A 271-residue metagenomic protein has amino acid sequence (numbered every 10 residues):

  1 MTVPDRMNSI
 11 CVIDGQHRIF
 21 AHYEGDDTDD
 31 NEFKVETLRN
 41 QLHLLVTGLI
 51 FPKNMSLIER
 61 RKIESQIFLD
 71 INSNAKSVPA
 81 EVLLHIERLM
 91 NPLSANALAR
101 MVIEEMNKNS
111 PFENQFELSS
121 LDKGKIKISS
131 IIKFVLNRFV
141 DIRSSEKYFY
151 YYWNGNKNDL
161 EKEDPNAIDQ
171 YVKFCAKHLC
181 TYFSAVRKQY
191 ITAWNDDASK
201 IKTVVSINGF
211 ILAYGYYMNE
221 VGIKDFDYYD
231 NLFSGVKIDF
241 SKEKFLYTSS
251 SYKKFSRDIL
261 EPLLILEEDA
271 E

Functional and structural regions predicted by a protein language model:
M1-E271: Accessory terminal alpha-helical modules
